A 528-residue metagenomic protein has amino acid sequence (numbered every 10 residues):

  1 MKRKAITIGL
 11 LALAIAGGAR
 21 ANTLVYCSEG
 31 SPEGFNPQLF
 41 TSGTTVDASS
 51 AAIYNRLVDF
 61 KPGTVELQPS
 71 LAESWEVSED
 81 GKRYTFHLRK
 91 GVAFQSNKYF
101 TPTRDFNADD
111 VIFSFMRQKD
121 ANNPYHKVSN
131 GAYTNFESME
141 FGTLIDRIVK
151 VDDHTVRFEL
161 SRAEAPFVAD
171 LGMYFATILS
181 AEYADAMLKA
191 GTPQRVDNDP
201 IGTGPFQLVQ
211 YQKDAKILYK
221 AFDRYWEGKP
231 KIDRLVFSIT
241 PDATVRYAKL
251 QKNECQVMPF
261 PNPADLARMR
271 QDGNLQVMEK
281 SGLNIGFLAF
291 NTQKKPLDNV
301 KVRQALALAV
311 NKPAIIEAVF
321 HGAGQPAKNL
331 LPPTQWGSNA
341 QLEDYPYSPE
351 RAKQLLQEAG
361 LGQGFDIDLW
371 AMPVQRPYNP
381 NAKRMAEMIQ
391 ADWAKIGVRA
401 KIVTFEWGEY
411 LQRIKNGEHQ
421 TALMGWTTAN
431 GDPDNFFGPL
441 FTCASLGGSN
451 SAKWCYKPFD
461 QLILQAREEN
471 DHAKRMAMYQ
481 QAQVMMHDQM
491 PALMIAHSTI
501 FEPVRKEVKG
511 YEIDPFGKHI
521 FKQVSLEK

Functional and structural regions predicted by a protein language model:
N22-S28, T45-A48, A165, Q212-A215 (+6 more regions): Detector for C-terminal structural segments
C27-E79, M116, N123, I201-T203: N-terminal lobe/hinge region of extracytoplasmic solute-binding protein
S31-D47, L71, K98-P102, F167-T177 (+3 more regions): A structural "hinge/loop" feature
K61-P62, T143, D153-H154, E164-P230 (+4 more regions): Gly/Pro-rich hinge or "lid" segments in bacterial periplasmic/extracellular proteins
E73-P124, R157, K249, P296: Aromatic- and charge-enriched surface segment that lines or borders ligand/interaction sites
H87, K119-D120, P124-A184: Surface-exposed binding/hinge segments that line and control ligand-binding clefts or catalytic entry sites
T103, N107-F113, D153-E159, G204-P205 (+8 more regions): Alpha-helical secondary-structure segments
G191-D197, A221-R268, E279, A386: Ligand-site clamp/hinge motif
